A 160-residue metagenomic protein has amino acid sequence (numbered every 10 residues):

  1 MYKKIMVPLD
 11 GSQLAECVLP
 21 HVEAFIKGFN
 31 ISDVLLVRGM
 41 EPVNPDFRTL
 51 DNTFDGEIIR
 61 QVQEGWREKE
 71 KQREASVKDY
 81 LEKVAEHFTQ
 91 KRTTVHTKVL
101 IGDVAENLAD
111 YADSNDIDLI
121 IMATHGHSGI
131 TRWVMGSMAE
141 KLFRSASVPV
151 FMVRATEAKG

Functional and structural regions predicted by a protein language model:
M1-Q63: Small/aliphatic-rich secondary-structure junction motif
K4, L9, Q13, D110-G160: Gly/Ser-rich helix-loop-strand patches that form or flank binding pockets for ribonucleotide-derived cofactors
V18, V77-Y80, V104, M138: Hydrophobic alpha-helical membrane-association signature
A24, E41-V43, D79, K83-I120 (+1 more regions): Structural beta-alpha unit
S32, T93-V95, V148: A structural micro-motif
L35-V37, H96-L100, F151: General small-molecule cofactor/ligand-binding pocket signal
R60-Q72: Short glycine/proline- and acidic residue-enriched helix-loop micro-motifs that form flexible lids or anion-recognition
